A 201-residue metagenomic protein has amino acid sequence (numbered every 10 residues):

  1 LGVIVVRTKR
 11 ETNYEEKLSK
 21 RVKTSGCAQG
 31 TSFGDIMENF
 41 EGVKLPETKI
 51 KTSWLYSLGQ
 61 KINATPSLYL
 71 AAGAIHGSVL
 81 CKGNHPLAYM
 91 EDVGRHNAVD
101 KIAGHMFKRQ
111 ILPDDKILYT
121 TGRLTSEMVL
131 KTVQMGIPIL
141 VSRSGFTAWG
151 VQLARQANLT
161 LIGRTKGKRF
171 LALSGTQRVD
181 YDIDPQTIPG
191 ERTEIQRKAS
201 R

Functional and structural regions predicted by a protein language model:
L1-I4, H85, K116, G167-R169: Generic structural motif recognizing short loop/turn segments at the entrances and edges of beta-strands
L1-K82, A88-Y89, R201: Intrinsically disordered, low-complexity regions enriched in acidic/Ser/Thr/Pro/Gln residues
E11-K23, M90-N97, Q134-S144, T187-R192: Short, Lys/Arg-enriched charge-dense amphipathic segments
V22, T31, I50-S53, S57 (+6 more regions): Conserved active-site and cofactor/substrate-binding residues in soluble primary-metabolism enzymes
A74-R109: Protease-associated
R95-L173, R178-P185: Feature captures the catalytic cores and cofactor-binding loops of soluble hydro-lyases/lyases that act on carboxylate
R164-T165, P189-T193, R197-R201: Phosphate/diphosphate-binding loops
